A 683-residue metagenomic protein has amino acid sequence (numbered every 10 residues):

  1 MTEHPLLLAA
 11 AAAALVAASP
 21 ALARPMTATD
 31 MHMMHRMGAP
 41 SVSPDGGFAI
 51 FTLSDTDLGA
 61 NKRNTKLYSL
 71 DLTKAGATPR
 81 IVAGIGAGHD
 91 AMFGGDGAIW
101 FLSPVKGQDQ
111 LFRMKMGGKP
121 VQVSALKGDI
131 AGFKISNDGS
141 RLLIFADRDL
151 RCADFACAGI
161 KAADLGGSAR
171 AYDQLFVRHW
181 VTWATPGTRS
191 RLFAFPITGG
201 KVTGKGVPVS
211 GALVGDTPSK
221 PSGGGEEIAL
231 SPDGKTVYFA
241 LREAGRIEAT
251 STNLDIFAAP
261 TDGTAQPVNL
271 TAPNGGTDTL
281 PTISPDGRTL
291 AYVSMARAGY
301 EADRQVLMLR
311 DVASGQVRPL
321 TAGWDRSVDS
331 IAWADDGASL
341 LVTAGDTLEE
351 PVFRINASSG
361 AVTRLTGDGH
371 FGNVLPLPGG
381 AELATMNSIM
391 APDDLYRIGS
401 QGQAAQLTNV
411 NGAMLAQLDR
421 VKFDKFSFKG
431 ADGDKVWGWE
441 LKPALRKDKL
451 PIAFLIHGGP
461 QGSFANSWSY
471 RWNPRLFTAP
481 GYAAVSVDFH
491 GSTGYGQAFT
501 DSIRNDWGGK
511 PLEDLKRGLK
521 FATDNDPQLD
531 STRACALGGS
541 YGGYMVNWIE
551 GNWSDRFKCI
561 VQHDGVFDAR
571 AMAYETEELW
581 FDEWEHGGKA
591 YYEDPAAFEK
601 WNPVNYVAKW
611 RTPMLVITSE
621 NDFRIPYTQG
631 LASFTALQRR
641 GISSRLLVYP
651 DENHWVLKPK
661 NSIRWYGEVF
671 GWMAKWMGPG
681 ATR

Functional and structural regions predicted by a protein language model:
T29-T65: Beta-strand-rich domains and repeat architectures in extracellular enzymes and scaffolds, especially beta-propellers
H35-A49, A83-L102, K127-L142, H179-T185 (+12 more regions): Conserved beta-propeller blade repeats
D55-G59, V105-Q108, D149-C152, A244-I247 (+3 more regions): Short glycine/acidic-enriched loop and turn motifs that connect beta-strands
N64-T65, D147-K201, G206-G211, A240-E243 (+5 more regions): Predominantly five- to eight-bladed beta-propeller fold
L72-A75, K115-G118, I197-G200, P260-T264 (+3 more regions): Short loop/turn segments that connect beta-strands within beta-propeller blades
N409-R446: N-terminal cap/lid segment of alpha/beta-hydrolase-fold proteins
D448-G458: Short beta-strand element of the alpha/beta-hydrolase
N473, T478-A479, S486-R683: Active-site-proximal cap/loop segments of hydrolase catalytic domains
